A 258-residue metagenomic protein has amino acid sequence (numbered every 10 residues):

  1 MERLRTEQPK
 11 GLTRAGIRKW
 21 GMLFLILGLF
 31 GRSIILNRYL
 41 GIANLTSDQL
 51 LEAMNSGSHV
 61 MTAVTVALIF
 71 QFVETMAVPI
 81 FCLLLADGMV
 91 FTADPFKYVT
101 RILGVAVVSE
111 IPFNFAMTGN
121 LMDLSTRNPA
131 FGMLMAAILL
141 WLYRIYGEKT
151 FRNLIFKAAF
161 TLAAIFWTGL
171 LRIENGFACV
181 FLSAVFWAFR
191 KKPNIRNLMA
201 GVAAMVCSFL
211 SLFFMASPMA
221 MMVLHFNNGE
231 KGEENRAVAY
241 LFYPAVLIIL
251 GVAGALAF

Functional and structural regions predicted by a protein language model:
M1-F258: Alpha-helical transmembrane segments and their immediate juxtamembrane cytosolic regions
